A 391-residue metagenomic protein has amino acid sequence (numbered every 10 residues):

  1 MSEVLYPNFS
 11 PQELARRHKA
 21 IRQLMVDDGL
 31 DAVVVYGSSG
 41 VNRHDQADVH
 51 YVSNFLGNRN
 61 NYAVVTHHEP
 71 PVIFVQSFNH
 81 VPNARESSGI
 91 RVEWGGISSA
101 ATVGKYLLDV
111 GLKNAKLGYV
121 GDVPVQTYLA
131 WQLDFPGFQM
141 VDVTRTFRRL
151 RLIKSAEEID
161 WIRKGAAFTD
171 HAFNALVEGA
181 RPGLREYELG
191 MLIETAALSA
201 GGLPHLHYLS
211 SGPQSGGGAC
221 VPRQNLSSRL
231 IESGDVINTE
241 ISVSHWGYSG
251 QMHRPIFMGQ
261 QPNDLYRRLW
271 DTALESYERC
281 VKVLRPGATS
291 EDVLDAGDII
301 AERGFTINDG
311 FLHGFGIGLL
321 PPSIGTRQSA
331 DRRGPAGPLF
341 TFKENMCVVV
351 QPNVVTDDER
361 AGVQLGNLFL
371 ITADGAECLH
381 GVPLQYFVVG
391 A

Functional and structural regions predicted by a protein language model:
M1-A391: Active-site neighborhoods and metal-handling regions in enzymes and metal-associated proteins
